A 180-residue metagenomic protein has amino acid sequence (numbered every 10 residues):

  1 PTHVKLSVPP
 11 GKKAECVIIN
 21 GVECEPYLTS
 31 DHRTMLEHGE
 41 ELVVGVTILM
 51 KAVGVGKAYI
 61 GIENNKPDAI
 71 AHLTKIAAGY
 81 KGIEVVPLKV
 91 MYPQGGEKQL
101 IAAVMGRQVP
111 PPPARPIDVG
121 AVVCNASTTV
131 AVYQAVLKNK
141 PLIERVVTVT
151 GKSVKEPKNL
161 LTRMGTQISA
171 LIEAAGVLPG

Functional and structural regions predicted by a protein language model:
P1-A14: Short amphipathic alpha-helices and their capping/turn segments at secondary-structure boundaries
T2-H3, D31-L36, A52-V55, G61: Metallocofactor- and cofactor-centric catalytic cores in central/energy metabolism, strongly enriched
S7, G56-I168, A174-P179: Hydrophobic alpha-helical positions that pack around
G11-V22, V44: N-terminal glycine-rich anion-binding loops that anchor highly charged ligand groups
V17-D31, S153: Gly-rich Lys/Arg/Thr-decorated short loops/hinges at beta-loop-alpha junctions or inter-strand turns that position
C24-E25, I48-A52, Y59-N65: Short connector loops at secondary-structure junctions
S30-E41, R163: Short alpha-helix boundary/capping segments
L36-A52: Histidine-anchored nucleotide/phosphate-binding helix
